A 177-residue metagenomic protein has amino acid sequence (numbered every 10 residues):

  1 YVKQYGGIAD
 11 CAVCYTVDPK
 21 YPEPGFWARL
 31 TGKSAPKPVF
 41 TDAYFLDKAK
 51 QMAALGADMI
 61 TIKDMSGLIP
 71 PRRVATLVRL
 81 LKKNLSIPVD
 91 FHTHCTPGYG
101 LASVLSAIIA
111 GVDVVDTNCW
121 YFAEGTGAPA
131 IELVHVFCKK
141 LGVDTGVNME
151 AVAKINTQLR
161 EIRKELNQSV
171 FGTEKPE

Functional and structural regions predicted by a protein language model:
Y1-E177: Catalytic cores and adjacent flexible loops of soluble metabolic enzymes that perform enolate/carbanion chemistry on
